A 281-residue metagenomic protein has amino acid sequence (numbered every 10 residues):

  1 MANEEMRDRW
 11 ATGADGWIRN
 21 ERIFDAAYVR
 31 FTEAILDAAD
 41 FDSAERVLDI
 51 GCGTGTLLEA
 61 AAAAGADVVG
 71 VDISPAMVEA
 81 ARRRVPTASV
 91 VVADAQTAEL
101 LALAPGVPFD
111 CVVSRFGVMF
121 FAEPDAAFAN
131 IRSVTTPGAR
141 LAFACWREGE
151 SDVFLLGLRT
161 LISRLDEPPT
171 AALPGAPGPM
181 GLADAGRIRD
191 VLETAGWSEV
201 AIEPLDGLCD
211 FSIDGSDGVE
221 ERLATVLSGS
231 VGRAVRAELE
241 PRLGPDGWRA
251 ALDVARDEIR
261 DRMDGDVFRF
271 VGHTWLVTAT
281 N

Functional and structural regions predicted by a protein language model:
M1-D42, T56-L57, M77-R84, D94-T97: Conserved class I S-adenosyl-L-methionine
M6, D15-G16, N20, A201-M263: C-terminal helical/coil "lid" or tail adjacent to the Rossmann-like core of SAM-dependent
R46-L101: Class I SAM-dependent methyltransferase SAM/SAH-binding core
L100-C111: A short acidic, Gly/Pro-enriched loop at the edge of an enzyme's catalytic core that lines a small-molecule cofactor
D110-P124, R147: A short SAM/SAH-binding and catalytic strip from SAM-dependent methyltransferases
F121-A122, T135-P137: Helix-to-beta-strand junctions that scaffold the AdoMet/dcAdoMet cofactor pocket in Class I SAM-dependent enzymes
D125, R140-S216: Conserved catalytic/acceptor-binding region of the Class I
T274-N281: Core SAM-dependent methyltransferase catalytic element
